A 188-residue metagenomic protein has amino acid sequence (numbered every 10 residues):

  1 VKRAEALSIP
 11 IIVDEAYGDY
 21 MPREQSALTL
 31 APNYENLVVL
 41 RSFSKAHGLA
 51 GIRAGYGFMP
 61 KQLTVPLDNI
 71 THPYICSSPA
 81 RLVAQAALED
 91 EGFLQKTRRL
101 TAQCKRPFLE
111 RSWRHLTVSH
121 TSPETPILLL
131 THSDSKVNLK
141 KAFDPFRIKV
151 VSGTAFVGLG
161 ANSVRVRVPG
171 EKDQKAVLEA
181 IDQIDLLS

Functional and structural regions predicted by a protein language model:
V1-I11, E15-A46: Active-site pre-lysine segment of PLP-dependent enzymes
V1-K2, A27-A31, T64, Q85 (+2 more regions): Short amphipathic alpha-helical segments and helix-helix/interface helices
S8, E35, L116-T117, R147: Residue-level detector of structured alpha->beta connecting loops
N36-W113, V118-H120: PLP-dependent aminotransferase class I/II
G51, E124-T125, G158-G160: Short acidic/glycine-enriched loop/turn segments that link adjacent beta-strands
M59, L129-S135, R147-S188: Conserved PLP-binding active-site segment of the aspartate aminotransferase-like
A86, P107, R111-H115, N138-I148 (+1 more regions): Generic non-transmembrane alpha-helical segments
A102, W113-F146, V164, V168-G170: Conserved PLP-binding catalytic core of the aspartate aminotransferase-like
